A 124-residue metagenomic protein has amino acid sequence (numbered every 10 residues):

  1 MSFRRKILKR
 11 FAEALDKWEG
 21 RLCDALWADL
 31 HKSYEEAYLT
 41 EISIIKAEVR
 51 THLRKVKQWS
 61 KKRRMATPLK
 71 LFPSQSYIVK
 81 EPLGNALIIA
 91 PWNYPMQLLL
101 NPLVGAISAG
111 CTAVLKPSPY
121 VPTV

Functional and structural regions predicted by a protein language model:
M1-Y77: N-terminal Rossmann-like NAD(P)+-binding subdomain of aldehyde/semialdehyde dehydrogenases
T67-V124: Conserved small-residue-rich beta-alpha loop and adjacent elements that most often cradle the phosphate/pyrophosphate
